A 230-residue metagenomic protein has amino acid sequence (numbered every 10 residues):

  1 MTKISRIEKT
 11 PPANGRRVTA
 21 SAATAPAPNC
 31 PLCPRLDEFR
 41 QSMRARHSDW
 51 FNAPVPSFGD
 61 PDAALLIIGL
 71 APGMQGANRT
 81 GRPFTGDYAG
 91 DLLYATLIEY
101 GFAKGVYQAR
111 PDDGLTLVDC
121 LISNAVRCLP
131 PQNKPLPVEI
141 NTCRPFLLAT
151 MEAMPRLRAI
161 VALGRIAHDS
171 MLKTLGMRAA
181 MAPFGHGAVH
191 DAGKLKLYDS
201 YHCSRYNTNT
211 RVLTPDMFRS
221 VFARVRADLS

Functional and structural regions predicted by a protein language model:
M1-V18: Polybasic, lysine-enriched low-complexity intrinsically disordered terminal tails
N14-P183, A188-S230: A polyanion-binding, active-site-adjacent surface
